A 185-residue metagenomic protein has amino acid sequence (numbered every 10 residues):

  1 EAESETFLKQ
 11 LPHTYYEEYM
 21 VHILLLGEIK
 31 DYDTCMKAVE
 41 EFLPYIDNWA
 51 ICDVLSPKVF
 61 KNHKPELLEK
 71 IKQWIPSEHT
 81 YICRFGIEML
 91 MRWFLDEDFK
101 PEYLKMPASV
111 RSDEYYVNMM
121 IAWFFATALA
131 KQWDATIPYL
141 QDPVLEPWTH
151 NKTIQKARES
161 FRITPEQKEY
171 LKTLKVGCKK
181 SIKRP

Functional and structural regions predicted by a protein language model:
E1-P185: Alpha-helical scaffold domains
